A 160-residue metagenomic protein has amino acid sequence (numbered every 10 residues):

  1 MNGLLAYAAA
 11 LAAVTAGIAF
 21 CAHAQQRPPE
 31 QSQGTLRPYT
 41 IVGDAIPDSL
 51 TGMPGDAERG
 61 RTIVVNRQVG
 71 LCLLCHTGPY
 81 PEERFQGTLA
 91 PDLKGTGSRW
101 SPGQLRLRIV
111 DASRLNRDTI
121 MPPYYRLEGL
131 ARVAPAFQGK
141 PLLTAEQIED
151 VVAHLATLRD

Functional and structural regions predicted by a protein language model:
M1-A45, D160: N-terminal export/targeting leaders of redox proteins
Q33-R67: Electrostatic cytochrome c docking/interface patches
P47-L50, L93-G95, F137-P141: Second-shell loop/turn segments in exported
P54, I63, L73, T77-D111 (+1 more regions): Gly/Gly-Pro-rich "capping" loops immediately C-terminal to redox-active cysteine motifs in periplasmic/lumenal
V65, S98, V110-R114, A153-D160: Sec-exported extracytoplasmic/periplasmic mature domains
R67-L71, P79, Q147: Short pre-active-site segment immediately N-terminal to redox-active cysteine/selenocysteine motifs in thiol-based
G103, L107-R108, Y124-D160: C-terminal capping alpha-helices of c-type cytochrome domains
